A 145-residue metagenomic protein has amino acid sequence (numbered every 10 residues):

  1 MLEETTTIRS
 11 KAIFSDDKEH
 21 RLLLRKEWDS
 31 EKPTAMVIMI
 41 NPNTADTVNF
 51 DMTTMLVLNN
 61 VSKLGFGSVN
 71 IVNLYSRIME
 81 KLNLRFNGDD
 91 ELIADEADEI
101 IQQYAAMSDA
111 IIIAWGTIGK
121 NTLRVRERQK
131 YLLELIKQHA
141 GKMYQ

Functional and structural regions predicted by a protein language model:
M1-D51: Active-site and ligand/interface coordination hotspots across diverse enzymes and nucleic-acid-associated assemblies
H20, T53-T54, E96-A97: Amphipathic coiled-coil/heptad-repeat helices and related helical stalk/stem segments that mediate oligomerization
T34, G67-S68, A110, K142: Residues at the starts of beta-strands that form the adenosine-phosphate
N43-G65: A short mixed-secondary-structure module that forms the rim of ligand-binding clefts
A45, I78-E80, G119-L123: Short catalytic/ligand-binding loop motif for oxyanion handling, primarily in non-cytosolic enzymes, centered on
G67-N83: Short connector loops at secondary-structure junctions
R85-Q145: Glycine/proline-rich loop-helix segments at beta-alpha junctions forming the active-site rim of enzyme cores
